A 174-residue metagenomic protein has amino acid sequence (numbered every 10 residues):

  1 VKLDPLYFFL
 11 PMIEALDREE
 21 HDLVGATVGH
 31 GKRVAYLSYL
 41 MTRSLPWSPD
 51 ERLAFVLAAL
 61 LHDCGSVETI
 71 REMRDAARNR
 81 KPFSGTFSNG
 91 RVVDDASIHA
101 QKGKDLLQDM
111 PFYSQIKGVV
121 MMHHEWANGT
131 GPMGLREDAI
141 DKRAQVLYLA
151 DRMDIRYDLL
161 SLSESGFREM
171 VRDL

Functional and structural regions predicted by a protein language model:
V1-M121, E125, R136-A139, D158: Acidic/His-rich, divalent-metal-binding segments that scaffold phosphate/diphosphate chemistry
I13, A100-Q101, A150-M153, R168-V171: Residue-level signal for cytosolic alpha-helical hairpin/rod architecture
D95, H99, Q145, S163-G166: Short acidic-hydrophobic sequence patches enriched in Asp/Glu that either
V120-W126, G166-V171: Short, conserved phosphate-binding/catalytic loop or strand-edge motifs used in phosphoryl-/nucleotidyl-transfer
T130-K142: Acidic loop->beta-strand submotif enriched in PP2C/PPM serine/threonine phosphatases
Q145-Y157: Conserved beta-strand-loop-short alpha-helix elements that form and flank the Mn2+/Mg2+-coordinating active site
D154-L174: Active-site-proximal, acidic helix/loop segment immediately C-terminal to a metal-coordinating Asp/Glu
